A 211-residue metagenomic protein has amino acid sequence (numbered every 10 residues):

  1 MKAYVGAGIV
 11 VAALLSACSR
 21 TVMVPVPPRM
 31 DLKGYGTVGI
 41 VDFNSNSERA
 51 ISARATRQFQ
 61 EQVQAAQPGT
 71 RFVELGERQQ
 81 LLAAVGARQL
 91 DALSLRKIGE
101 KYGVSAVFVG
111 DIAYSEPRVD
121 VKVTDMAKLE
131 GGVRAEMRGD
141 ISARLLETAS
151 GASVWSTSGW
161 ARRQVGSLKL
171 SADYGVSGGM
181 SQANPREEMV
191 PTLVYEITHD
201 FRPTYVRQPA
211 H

Functional and structural regions predicted by a protein language model:
M1-C18: Sec-dependent bacterial lipoprotein signal peptides
L14-G34: Bacterial Sec signal peptide processing site at the extreme N-terminus
V24-P25, A92-L95, M126-K128: Short structured motifs
D31-K33, G103, G132-E136: Short coil/turn motifs at beta-sheet boundaries
Y35-T37, V41-D42, N46-E116, S142-T148 (+5 more regions): N-terminal segment of the mature soluble domain
V119-E136: Mixed-charge, low-complexity intrinsically disordered segments
G132-D140, L146-T198: Short secondary-structure boundary motifs at beta->alpha junctions and helix caps
P209-H211: Short, solvent-exposed mixed-charge patches
